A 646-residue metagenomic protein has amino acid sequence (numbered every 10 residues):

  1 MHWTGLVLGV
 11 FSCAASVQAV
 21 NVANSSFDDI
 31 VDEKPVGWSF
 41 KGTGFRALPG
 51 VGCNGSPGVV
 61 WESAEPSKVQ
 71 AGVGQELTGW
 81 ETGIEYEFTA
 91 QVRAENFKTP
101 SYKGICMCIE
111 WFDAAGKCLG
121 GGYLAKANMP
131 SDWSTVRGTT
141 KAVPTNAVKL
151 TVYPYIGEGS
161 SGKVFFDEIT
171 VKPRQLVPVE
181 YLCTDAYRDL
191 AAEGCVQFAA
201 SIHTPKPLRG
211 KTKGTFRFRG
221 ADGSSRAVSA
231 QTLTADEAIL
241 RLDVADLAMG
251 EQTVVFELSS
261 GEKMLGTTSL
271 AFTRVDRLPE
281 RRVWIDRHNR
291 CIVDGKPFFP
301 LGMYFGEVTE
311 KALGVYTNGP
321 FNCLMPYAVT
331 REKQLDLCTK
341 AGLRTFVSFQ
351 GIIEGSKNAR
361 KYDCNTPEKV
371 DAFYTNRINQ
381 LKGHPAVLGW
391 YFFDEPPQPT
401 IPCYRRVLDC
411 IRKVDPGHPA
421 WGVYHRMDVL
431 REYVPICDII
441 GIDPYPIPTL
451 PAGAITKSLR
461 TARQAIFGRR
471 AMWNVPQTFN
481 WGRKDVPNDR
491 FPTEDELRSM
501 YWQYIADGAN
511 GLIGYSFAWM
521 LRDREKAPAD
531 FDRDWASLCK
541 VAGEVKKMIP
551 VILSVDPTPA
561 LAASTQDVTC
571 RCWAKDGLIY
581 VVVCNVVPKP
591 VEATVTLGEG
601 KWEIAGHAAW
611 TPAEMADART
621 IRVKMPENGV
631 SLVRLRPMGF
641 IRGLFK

Functional and structural regions predicted by a protein language model:
H2-A14: Bacterial N-terminal signal peptides
S12-V20, L644: Bacterial Sec-dependent signal peptides at the C-terminal "C-region" and cleavage site
Q18-R209, K213-L242: Extracellular and organelle-lumenal recognition/adhesion modules and their flexible linkers in secreted
Y153-Y155, Q252-S259: Internal, hydrophobic beta-strand segments that form the core of beta-sheet-rich folds
L190-A192, Q197-K206, G210, F256-S259 (+3 more regions): Glycan-processing catalytic domains of CAZymes
V244-G250: Surface-exposed, short loops/turns at beta-strand junctions within beta-sandwich domains
